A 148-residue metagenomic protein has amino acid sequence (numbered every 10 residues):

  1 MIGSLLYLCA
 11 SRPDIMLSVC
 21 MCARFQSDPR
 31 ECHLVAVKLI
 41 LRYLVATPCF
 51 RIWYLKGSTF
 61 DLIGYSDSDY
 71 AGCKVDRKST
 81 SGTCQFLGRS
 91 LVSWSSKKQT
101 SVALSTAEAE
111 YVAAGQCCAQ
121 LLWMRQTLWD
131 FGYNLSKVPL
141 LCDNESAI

Functional and structural regions predicted by a protein language model:
M1-I148: Divalent metal-binding acidic/histidine catalytic loops
